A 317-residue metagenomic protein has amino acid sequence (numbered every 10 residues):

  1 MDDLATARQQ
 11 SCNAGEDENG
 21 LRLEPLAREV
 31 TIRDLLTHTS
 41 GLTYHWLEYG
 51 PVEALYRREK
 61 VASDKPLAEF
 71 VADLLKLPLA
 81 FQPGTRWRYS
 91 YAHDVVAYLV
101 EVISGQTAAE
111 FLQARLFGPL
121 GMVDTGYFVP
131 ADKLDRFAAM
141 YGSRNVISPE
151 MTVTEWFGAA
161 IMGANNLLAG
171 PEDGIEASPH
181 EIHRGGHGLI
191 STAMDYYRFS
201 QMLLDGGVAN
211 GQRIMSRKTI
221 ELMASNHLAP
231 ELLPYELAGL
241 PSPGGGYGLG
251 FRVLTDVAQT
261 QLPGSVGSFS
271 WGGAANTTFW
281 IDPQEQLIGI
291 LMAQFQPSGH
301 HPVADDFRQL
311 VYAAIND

Functional and structural regions predicted by a protein language model:
D2-P263: Short, surface-exposed loop or secondary-structure junction motifs that flank catalytic or metal-binding residues
L77, V266-G272: Short, solvent-exposed secondary-structure boundary motifs
R88, P243, S270-G273, G299 (+1 more regions): Short amphipathic alpha-helical interaction segments
L233, Q261, L291, H300-H301: Short acidic, gly/pro-rich beta-turn/loop elements at beta-sheet edges and active-site/ligand-binding grooves
S268, A275-Q284: Short, surface-exposed beta-strand/loop micro-motifs that present aromatic residues
F279-W280, Q286-F295: Short, well-ordered beta-strand elements
F295-D317: Generic C-terminus detector
